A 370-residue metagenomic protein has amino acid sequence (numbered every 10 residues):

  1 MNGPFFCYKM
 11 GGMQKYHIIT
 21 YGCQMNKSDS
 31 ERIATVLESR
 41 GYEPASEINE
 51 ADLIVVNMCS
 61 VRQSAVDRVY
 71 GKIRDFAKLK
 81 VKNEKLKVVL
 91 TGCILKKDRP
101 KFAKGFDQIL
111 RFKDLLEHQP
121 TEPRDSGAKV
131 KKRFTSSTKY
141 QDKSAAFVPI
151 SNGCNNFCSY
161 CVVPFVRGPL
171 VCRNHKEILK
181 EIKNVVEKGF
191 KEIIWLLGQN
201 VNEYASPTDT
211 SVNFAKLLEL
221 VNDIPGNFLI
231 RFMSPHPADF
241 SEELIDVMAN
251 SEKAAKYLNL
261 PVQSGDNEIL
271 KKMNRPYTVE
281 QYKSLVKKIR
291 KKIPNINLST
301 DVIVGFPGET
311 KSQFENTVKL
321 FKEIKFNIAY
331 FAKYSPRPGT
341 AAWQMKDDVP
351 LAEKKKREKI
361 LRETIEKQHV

Functional and structural regions predicted by a protein language model:
G11-E117: Cofactor-cradling patches in redox/metallo enzymes
Y16-M25, F134-Y160, L179, K183-E187 (+1 more regions): N-terminal pre-triad scaffold of radical SAM enzymes
S28-E38, D98-F102, C161-E177, S206 (+1 more regions): Iron-sulfur (Fe-S) cluster-binding segments and ferredoxin-like electron-carrier domains, especially [2Fe-2S]
Q63-K72, L170-V171, I269-N274: Glycine/threonine-rich flexible loop motifs
L86-L90, K97, E187-K311, K322: Conserved SAM/AdoMet-binding glycine-rich loop
I109-P120, G127-V148, I193: N-terminal [4Fe-4S]-dependent radical SAM core
Q313-V370: Structured C-terminal cores of nucleic-acid metabolism proteins
